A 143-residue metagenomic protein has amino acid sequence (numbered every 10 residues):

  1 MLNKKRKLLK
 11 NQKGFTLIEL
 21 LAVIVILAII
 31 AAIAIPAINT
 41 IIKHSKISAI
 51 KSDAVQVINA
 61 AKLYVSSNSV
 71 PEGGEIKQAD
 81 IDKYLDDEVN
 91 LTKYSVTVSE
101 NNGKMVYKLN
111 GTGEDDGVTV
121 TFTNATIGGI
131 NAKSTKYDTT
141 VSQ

Functional and structural regions predicted by a protein language model:
M1-F15: N-terminal leader/signal peptides at the extreme start of proteins
N11, A22, K77, T126-I127: Helix N-terminus capping/helix-initiation residues
Q12-I38: N-terminal single-pass transmembrane signal-anchor helix
I38-I58: Aliphatic-rich helix starts adjacent to a transmembrane/signal segment
A54-P71: N-terminal alpha-helical signal peptides/signal-anchor transmembrane segments
S69-T121, S142: Extracellular/periplasmic head regions of type IV pilus-like filament subunits
D116-Q143: Low-complexity, S/T/G/P-rich flexible repeat/linker segments used as non-globular hinges and stalks within
